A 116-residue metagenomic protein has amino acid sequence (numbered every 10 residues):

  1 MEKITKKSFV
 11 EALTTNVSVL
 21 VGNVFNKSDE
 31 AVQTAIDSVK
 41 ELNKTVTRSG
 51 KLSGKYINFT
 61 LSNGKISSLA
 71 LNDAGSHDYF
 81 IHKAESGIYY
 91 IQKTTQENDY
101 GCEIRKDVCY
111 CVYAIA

Functional and structural regions predicted by a protein language model:
E2-N23, R105-A116: Mixed-charge, Lys/Arg-enriched low-complexity segments
T5, K27-D29, G87: Intrinsically disordered, low-complexity coil/linker segments enriched for acidic/polar and small residues
V10, T14, S18-V21, F25 (+2 more regions): Residue-level detector of alpha-helical secondary structure
V32-C111: Acidic, low-complexity, intrinsically disordered interaction modules
